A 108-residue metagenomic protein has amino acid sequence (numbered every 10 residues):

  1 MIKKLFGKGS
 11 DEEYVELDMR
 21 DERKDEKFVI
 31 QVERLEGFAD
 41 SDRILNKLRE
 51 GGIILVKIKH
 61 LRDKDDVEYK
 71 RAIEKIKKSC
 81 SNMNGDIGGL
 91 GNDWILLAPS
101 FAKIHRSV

Functional and structural regions predicted by a protein language model:
M1-L48: N-terminal intrinsically disordered, cationic/polar leader segments that include organellar targeting peptides
K3, Y14, S79-V108: Helix-rich interaction surfaces within compact, conserved domain-sized segments that mediate assembly or partner
Q31-R34, L61-V67: Flexible beta-alpha connector loops of hexameric P-loop NTPases
L48-L61: Short glycine-rich, basic-tinged beta-strand/loop micro-motifs
I76: Residue-level signature of catalytic and energy-coupling elements of molecular machines, predominantly ATP/GTP-dependent
